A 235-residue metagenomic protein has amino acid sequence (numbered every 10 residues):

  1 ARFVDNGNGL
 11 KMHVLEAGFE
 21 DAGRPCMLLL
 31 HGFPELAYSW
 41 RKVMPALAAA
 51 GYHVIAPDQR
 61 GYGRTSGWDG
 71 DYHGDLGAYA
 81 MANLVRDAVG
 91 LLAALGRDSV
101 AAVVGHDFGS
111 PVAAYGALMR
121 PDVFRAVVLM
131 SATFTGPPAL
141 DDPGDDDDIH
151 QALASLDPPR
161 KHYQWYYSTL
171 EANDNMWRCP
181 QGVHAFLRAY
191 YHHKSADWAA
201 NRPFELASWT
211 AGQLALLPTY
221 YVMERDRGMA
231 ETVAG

Functional and structural regions predicted by a protein language model:
A1-F3: An N-terminal hydrophobic leader/cap segment in hydrolases
G7-A17: A short loop-to-beta-strand scaffold at the N-terminal edge of the catalytic core in hydrolase folds
M12, C26, Y62-V104, S110-G235: Flexible "cap/lid" subdomain of the alpha/beta-hydrolase fold that forms the substrate-access gate
G23-H31: Short beta-strand element of the alpha/beta-hydrolase
H31-F33, G105-H106: Conserved alpha/beta-hydrolase "nucleophile elbow" surrounding the catalytic nucleophile
P34-K42, V54: Serine-hydrolase catalytic-loop signature spanning alpha/beta hydrolases and amidase-signature enzymes
K42, A46, T133: Short glycine/proline-centered loop/turn elements that form peptide/ligand docking sites
A46-D69: Conserved alpha/beta-hydrolase
